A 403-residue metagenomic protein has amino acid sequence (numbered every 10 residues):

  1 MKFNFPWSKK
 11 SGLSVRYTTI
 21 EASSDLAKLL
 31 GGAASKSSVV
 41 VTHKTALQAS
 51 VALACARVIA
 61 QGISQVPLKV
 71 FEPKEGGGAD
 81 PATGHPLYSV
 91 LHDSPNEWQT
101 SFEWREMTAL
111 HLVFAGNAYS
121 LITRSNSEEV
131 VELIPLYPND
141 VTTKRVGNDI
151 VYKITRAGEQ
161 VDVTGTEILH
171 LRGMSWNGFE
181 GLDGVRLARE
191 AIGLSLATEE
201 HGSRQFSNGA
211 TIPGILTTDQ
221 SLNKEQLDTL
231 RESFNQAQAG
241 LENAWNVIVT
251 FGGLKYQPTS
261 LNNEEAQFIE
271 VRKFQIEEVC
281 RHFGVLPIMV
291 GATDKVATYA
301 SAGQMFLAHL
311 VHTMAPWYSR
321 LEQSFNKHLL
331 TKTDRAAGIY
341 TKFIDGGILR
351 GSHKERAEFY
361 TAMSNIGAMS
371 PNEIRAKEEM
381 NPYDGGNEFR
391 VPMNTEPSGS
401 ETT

Functional and structural regions predicted by a protein language model:
M1-F268, R272-R281, V285, A292-T293 (+4 more regions): Structured, contiguous alpha/beta core segments that scaffold functional sites
P213, A315-Q323: Membrane topogenic helices and adjacent juxtamembrane segments
Q267-V271, F306, S352: Secondary-structure capping and boundary motifs in well-ordered enzyme cores
P287-T298, Q323-A337: Short acidic alpha-helical/loop segments enriched in Asp/Glu that coordinate divalent cations
A302-G303: Small-residue-rich helix-loop
A308-V311, A315: Short amphipathic alpha-helical segments with heptad-repeat character
K332-A337, T341, D345-G351, M363 (+2 more regions): Non-transmembrane, aqueous-exposed alpha-helical and coiled segments at domain scale
I348-M369, E373-R375: Periodic self-assembly scaffolds
